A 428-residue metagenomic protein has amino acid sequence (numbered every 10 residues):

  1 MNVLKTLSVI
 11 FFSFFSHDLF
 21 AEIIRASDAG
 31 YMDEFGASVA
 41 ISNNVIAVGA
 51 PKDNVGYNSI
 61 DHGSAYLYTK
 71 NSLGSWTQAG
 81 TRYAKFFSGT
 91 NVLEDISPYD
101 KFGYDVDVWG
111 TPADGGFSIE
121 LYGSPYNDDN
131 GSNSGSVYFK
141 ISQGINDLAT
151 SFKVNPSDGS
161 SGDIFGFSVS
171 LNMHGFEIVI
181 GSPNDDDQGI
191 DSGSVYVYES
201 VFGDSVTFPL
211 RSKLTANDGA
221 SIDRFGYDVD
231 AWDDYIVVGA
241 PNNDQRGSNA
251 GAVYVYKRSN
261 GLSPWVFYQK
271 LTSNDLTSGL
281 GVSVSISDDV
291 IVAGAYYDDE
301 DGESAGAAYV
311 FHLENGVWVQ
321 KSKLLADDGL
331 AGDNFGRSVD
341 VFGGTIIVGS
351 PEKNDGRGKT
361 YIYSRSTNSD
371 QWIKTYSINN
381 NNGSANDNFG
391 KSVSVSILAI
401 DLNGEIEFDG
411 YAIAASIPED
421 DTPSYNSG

Functional and structural regions predicted by a protein language model:
N2-V9: Sec-dependent signal peptide recognition, specifically the positively charged N-region followed immediately by
L19-G428: Conserved beta-strand/short-helix segments that make up beta-rich extracellular adhesion/recognition modules
